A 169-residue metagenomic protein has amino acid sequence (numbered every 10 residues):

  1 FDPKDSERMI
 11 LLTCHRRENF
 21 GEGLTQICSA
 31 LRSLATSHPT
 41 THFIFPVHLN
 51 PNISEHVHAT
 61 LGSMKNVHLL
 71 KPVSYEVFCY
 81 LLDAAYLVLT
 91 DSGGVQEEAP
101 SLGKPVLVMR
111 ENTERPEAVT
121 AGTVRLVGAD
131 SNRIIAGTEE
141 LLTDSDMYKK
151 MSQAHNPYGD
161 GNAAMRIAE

Functional and structural regions predicted by a protein language model:
F1-F45, P51-E169: Nucleotide-activated sugar donor-binding and catalytic core shared by glycosyltransferases and related lipid-linked
